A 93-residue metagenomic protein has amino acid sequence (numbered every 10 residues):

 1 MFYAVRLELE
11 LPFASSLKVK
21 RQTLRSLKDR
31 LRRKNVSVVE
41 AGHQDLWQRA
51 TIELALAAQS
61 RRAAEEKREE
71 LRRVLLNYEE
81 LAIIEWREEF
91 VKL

Functional and structural regions predicted by a protein language model:
F2-A4, L31-R33, W47-R49: Short connector loops at helix/strand junctions that flank enzyme active sites, especially segments positioning acidic
Y3-F13: Short glycine-/aliphatic-rich beta-strand segments at the starts of folded cytosolic domains
L11-S16, A58-S60: A generic structural motif
K18-S37: Short amphipathic alpha-helix segments
N35-G42, A82-E88: Short beta-strand elements
V38-Q59, K92: Short, charge-patterned binding micro-sites
A57-L93: C-terminal structural segments of small proteins and small subunits
